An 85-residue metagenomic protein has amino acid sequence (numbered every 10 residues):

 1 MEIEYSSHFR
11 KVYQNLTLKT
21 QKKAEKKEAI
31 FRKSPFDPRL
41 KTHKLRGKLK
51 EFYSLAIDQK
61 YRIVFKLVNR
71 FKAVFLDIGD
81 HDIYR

Functional and structural regions predicted by a protein language model:
M1-K27: Arg/Lys-rich, positively charged N-terminal/basic patches that mediate binding to nucleic acids
E2-I3, P38, L55, L76: Residues that recognize and position ribonucleotide moieties
S7, K11, A56-R85: Enriched for short, Lys/Arg-rich terminal
T17, P35, D77: Short, flexible helix/strand-to-coil boundary loops that buttress conserved ligand/catalytic motifs in alpha/beta
I30-L55: A short, surface-exposed loop/turn module that caps and links secondary-structure elements
